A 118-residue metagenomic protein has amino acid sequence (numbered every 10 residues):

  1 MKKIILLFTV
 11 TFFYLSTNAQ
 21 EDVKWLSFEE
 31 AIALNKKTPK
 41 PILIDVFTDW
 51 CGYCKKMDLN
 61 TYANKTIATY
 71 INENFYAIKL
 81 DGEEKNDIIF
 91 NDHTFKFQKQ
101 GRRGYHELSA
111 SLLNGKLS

Functional and structural regions predicted by a protein language model:
M1-D22: Bacterial Sec-dependent N-terminal signal peptides
F12, C51, K85: Surface-exposed, flexible loop/turn segments at secondary-structure boundaries
T17-A33: N-terminal "domain-start" segment that seeds a small globular fold
Q20-D22, K56, K96-G101: Short, flexible loop segments at the rims of nucleotide/cofactor-binding pockets, characterized by
F28-K36, K65-S118: Thioredoxin-like thiol-disulfide oxidoreductase module
T38-G52, A77: Short active-site neighborhood of thiol/selenol oxidoreductases, capturing the structured segment around
T48-Y62: Conserved redox-active cysteine motifs that mediate thiol-disulfide chemistry, especially di-cysteine Cys-X(1-2)-Cys
